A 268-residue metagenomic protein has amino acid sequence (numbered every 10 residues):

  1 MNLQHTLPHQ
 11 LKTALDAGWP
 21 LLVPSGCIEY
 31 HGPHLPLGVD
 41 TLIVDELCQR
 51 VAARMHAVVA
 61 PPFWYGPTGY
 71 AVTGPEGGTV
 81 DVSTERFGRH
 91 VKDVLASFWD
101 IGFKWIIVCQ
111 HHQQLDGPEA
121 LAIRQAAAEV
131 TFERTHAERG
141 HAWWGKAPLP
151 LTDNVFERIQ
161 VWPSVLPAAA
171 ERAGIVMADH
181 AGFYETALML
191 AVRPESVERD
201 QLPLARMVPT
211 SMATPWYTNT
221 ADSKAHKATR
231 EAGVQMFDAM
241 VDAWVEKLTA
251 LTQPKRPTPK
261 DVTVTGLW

Functional and structural regions predicted by a protein language model:
M1-I107, H111-W268: Extended, histidine- and acidic-residue-enriched regions that form the cofactor-binding/catalytic faces
